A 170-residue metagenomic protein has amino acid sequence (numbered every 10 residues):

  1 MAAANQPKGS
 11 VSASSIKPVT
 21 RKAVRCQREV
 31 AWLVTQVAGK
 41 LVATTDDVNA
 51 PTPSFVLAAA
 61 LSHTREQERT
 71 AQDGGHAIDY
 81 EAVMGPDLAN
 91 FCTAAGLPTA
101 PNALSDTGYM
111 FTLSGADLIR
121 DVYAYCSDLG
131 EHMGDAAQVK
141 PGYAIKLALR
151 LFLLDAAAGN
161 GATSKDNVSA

Functional and structural regions predicted by a protein language model:
A2-G39, G85-C126, A170: Short Lys/Arg-rich basic patches
Q36-D46, L129-G130: Structural recognition of short helix-loop-helix hairpins that underlie histone-fold modules
T44-I78, M133-A170: Short, basic amphipathic alpha-helical segments that act as recognition/interaction helices in nucleic-acid-binding
N49-S114: Amphipathic alpha-helical interaction modules
